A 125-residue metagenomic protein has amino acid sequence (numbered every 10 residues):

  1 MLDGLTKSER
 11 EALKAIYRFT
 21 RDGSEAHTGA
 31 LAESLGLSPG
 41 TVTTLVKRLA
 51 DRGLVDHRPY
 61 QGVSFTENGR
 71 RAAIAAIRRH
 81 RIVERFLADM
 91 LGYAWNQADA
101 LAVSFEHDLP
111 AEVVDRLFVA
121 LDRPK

Functional and structural regions predicted by a protein language model:
M1-L13: Short alpha-helical segments that sit at the start of domains
R10-S24: Short amphipathic alpha-helical interface segments
D22-A32: Short acidic, hydrophobic short linear motifs in intrinsically disordered regions
L31, V42-R52: Basic amphipathic alpha-helical segments that dock to polyanions
A50-Y60: A short, conserved structural fragment
Q61-H80: Basic, amphipathic "hinge/linker" alpha-helix immediately C-terminal to the N-terminal HTH DNA-binding motif
L91-K125: Anionic-ligand-binding alpha/beta catalytic cores of soluble enzymes and soluble regulatory domains that recognize
